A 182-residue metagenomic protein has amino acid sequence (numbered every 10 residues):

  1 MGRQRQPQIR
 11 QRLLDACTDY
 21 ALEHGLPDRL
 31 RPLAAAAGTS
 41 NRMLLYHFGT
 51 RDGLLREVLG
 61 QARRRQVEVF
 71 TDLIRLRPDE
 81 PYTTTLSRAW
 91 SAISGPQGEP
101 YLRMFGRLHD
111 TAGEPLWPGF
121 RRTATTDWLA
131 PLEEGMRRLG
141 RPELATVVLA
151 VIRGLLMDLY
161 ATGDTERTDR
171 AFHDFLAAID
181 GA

Functional and structural regions predicted by a protein language model:
M1-Q8: N-terminal intrinsically disordered/low-complexity leader segments
R5, T18-L22, Q61, A112-L116: Recognition helices and adjacent regulatory flanks at domain boundaries
R12, A16, Y20-G53, E57: Helix-turn-helix
R12, A16-E23, V69-L73, M104-T111 (+1 more regions): Solvent-exposed, amphipathic alpha-helical segments
E57, F70-L102, L144, V148: Hydrophobic alpha-helical connector segments
G60-V67: Short, basic, alpha-helical segments at the C-terminal edge of helix-turn-helix-like DNA-binding modules
V67, T71, Q97-L102, G106 (+3 more regions): Amphipathic alpha-helical packing segments from all-alpha helical-bundle domains
R107-T111, V148-T168, A177-A182: Amphipathic C-terminal alpha-helical segment
